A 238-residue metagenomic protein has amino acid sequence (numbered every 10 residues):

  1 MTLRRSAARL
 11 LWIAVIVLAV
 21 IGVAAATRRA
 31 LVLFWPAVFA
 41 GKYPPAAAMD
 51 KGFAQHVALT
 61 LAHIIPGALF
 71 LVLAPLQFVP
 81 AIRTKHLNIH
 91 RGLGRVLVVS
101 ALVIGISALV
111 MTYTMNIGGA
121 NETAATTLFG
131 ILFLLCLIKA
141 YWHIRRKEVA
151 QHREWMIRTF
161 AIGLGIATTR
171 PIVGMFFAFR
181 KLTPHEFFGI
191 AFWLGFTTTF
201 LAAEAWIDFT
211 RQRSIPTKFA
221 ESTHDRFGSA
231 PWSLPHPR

Functional and structural regions predicted by a protein language model:
M1-R238: Alpha-helical membrane insertion/targeting regions
